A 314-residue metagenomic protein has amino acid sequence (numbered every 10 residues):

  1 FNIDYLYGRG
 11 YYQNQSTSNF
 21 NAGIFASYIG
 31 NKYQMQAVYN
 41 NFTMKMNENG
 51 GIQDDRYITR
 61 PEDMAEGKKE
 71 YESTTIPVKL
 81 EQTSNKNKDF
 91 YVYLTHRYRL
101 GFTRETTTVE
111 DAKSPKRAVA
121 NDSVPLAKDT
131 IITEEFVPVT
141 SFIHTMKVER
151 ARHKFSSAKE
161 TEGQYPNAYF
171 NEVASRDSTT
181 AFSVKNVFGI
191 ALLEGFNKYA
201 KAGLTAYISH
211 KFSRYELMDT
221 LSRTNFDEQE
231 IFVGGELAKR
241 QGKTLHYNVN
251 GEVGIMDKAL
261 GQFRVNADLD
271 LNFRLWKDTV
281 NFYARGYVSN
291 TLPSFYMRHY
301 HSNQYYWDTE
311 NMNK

Functional and structural regions predicted by a protein language model:
F1, A65-Y71, A238-H246: Active-site-adjacent bridging/hinge elements
N2-L6, F25: Predominantly transmembrane beta-strands of Gram-negative outer membrane beta-barrel pores used for transport
D4, N40, K147: Short loop/turn motifs enriched for small/polar and acidic residues
R9-Q13, M256-K258: A generic structural signal for short coil/turn motifs at secondary-structure boundaries
Y11-S18, F25-F90, L275-K314: Outer-membrane beta-barrel translocator/channel fold
N19-F20, N266: Amphipathic alpha-helical segments in well-structured domains
V78-K314: Exposed, low-structure sequence patches enriched in small/polar residues
